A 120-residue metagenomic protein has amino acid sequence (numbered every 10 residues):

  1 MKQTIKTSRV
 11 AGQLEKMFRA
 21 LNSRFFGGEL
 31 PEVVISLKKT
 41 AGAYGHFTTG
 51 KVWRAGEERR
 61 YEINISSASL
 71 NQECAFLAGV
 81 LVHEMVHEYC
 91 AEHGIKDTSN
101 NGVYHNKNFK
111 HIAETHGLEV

Functional and structural regions predicted by a protein language model:
M1-I5, C90: A short, surface-exposed helix-loop junction/capping segment
K6-G56, H116-E119: Auxiliary, metal-adjacent structural segments of Zn-dependent hydrolase domains
G12, K16, L70, H83-E84: Terminal non-domain segments
T40-A75, E88-E92: Active-site scaffold of zinc-dependent metalloenzymes
C74-L77, A91-G94, N101, H105: Acyl-donor binding region in acyl/amide transferases
F76-M85: Short alpha-helical catalytic segment bearing the HExxH-like zincin motif of zinc-dependent metalloproteases
N100-V120: Post-HExxH zinc-binding segment in Zn-dependent metallohydrolases
